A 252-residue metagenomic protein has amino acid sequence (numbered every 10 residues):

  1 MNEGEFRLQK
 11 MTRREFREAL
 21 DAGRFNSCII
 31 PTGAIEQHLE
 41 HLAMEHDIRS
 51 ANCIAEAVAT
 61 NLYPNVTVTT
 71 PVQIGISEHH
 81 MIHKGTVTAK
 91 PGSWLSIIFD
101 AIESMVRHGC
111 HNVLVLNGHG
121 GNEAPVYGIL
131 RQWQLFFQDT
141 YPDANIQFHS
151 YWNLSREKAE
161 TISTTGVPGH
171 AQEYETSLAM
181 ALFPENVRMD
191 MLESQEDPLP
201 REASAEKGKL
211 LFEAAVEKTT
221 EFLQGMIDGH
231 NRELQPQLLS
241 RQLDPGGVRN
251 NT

Functional and structural regions predicted by a protein language model:
M1-G92, S96-L114, G118-T252: Extended, histidine- and acidic-residue-enriched regions that form the cofactor-binding/catalytic faces
